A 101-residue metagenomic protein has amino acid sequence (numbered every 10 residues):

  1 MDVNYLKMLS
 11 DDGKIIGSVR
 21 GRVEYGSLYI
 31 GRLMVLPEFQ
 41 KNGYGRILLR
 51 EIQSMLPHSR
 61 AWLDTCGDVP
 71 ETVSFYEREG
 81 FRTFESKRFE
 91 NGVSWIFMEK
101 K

Functional and structural regions predicted by a protein language model:
M1-L6, S10-D11: Active-site rim helix/loop that mediates acceptor-substrate recognition in acyltransferases
K7, K14-R22, S27-M34: Conserved beta-strand in the GNAT
L9, L33-Q40, T65-C66: A short, internal acetyl-CoA/4′-phosphopantetheine-binding micro-motif in the GNAT/acyltransferase core
R32-V35, K41-S54, S74-R78: Conserved acetyl-CoA-binding loop-helix of GNAT-fold acetyltransferases
L49, M55-D68: Conserved GNAT acetyl-CoA-binding A-motif
L63-V73, F89-S94: Conserved beta-strand-loop-alpha-helix junction that forms the acyl-donor binding cleft
E77-S86: Conserved acetyl-CoA-binding loop of GNAT-fold acetyltransferases
